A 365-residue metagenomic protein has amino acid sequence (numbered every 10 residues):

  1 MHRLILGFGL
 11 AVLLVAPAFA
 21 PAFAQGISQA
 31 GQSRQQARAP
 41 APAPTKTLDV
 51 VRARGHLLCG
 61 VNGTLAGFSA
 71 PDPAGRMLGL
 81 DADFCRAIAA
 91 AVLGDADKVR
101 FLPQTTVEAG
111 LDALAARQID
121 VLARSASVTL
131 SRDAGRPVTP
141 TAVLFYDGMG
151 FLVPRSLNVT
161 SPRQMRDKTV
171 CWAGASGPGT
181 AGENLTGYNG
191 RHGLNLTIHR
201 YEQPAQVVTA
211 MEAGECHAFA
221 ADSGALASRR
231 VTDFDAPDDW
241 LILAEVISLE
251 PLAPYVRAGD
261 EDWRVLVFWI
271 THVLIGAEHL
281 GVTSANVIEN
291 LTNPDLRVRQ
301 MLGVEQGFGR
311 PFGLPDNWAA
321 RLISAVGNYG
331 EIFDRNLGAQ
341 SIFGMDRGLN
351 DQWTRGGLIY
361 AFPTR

Functional and structural regions predicted by a protein language model:
G7-A18: Bacterial N-terminal signal peptides
A18-R38: Signal peptide processing junction and immediate N-terminal pro/mature segment of secreted/exported proteins
G31, Q35-P42, L48, D83-R86 (+6 more regions): Extended ligand-binding regions for polar small-molecule ligands
P40-A123, L314, Y329, Q352: Extracytoplasmic small-molecule ligand-binding "clamshell" domains of the periplasmic binding protein/Venus flytrap
T47, F84-C85, A109-A113, P204-A210 (+2 more regions): Short, hydrophobic alpha-helical packing/hinge segments within bilobed ligand-binding/sensory domains
L58-G67, M77-V92, S127-V128, D147-E202 (+1 more regions): Bilobed "Venus flytrap"/periplasmic-binding protein-like clamshell domains and structurally analogous long
R86, A90, G94-Q164, S223-S248 (+1 more regions): Acidic, polar ligand-binding/catalytic clefts
V304-R365: C-terminal functional modules
